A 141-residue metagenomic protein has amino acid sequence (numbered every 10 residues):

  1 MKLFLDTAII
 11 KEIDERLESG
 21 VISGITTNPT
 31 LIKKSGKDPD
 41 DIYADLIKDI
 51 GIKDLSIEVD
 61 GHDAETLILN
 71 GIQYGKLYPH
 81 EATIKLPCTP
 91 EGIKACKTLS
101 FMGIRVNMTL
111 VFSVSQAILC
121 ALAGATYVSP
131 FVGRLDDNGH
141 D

Functional and structural regions predicted by a protein language model:
K2-D14, S19-I22, T27-T98, V132 (+1 more regions): Active-site beta->alpha loop and helix N-cap motifs at the rims of alpha/beta catalytic domains
P90-C96, R105-N107, F112-D141: Catalytic alpha/beta core domains of metabolic enzymes, predominantly
